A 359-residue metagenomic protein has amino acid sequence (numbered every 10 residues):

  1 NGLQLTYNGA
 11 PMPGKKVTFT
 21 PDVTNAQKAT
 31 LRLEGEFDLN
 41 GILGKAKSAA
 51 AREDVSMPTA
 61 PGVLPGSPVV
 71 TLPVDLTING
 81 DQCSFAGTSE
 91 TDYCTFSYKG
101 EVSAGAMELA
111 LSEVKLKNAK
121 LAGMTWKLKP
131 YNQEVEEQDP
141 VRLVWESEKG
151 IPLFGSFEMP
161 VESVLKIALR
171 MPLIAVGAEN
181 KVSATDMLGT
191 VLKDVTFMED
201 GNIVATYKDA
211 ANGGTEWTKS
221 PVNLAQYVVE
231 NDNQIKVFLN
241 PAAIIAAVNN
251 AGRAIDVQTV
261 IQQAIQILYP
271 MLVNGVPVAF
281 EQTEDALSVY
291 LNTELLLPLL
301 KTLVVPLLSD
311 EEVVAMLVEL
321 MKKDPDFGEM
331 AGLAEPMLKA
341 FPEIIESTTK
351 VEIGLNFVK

Functional and structural regions predicted by a protein language model:
N1-K359: First exposed extracellular module after export/assembly in secreted or surface-exposed proteins
